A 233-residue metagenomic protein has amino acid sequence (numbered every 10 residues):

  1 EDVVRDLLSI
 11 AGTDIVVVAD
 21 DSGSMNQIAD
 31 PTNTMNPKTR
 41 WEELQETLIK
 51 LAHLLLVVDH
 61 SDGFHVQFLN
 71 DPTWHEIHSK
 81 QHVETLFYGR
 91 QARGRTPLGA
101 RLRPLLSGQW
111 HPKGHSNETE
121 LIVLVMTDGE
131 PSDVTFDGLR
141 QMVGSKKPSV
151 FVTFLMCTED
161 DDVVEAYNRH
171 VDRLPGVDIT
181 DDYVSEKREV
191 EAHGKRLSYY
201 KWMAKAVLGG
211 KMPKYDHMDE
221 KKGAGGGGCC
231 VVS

Functional and structural regions predicted by a protein language model:
R5-S9, L54-V58, L106-E118, Q141-G144: Surface-exposed acidic, glycine-flexible loop patches that form ligand/cofactor-binding and adhesion interfaces
G12-D14, I28-N33, H78-H82, T135-L139 (+3 more regions): Short coil/turn segments at secondary-structure boundaries
G12-T13, G23-G63: …and closely analogous acidic/polar surface helices at protein-protein or active-site interfaces in A-domain-like
T13, D219-S233: Cysteine-dense, membrane-associated helical/juxtamembrane modules
D20, D128: Residues that scaffold, gate, or flank divalent-cation-dependent active/transport sites
W74-E120, P131-V134, C157-E165: Von Willebrand factor
Q81-F87, D160-G210: Von Willebrand factor A/integrin I-like adhesion domains
R93, G129-T180: VWA/integrin I-like adhesion module and closely mimicked acidic/polar interface patches used
